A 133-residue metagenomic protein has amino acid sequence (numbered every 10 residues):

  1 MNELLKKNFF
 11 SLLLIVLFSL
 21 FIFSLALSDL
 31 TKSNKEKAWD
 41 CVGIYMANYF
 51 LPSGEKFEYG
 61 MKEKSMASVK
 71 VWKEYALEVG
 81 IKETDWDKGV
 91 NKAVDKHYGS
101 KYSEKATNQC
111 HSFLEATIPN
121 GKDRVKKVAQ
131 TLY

Functional and structural regions predicted by a protein language model:
M1, L5-K7, N34, E63: Generic cytosolic/nucleocytoplasmic N-terminal low-complexity/intrinsically disordered segments
N2-D29: Classical Sec-dependent N-terminal signal peptides that target proteins to the secretory pathway
V16, D29-L30, F50, Y98: Generic detector of short alpha-helix boundary/capping microenvironments and adjacent low-complexity segments
V16, K35-W39, T107: Hydrophobic alpha-helical segments
L30-I81: Short N-proximal segments of mature Sec-exported proteins
Y59-Y133: Compact alpha-helical subdomains of small soluble proteins
